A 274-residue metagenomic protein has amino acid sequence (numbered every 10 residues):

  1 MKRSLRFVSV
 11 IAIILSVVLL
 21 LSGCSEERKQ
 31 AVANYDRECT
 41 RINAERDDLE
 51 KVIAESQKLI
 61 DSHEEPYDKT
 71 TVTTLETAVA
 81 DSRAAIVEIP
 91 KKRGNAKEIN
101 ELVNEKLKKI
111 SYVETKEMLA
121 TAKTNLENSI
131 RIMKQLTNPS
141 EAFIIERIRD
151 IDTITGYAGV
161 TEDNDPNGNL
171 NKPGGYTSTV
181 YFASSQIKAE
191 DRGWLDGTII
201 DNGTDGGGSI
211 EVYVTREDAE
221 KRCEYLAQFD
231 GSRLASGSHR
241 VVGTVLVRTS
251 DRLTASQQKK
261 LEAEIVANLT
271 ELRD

Functional and structural regions predicted by a protein language model:
M1-I11: Bacterial N-terminal signal peptides that target proteins for export
L20-G23: C-terminal motif of bacterial Sec signal peptides marking the signal peptidase cleavage site
E27-P90: Amphipathic, heptad-repeat alpha-helical segments
K51, K58, T124-I187, K259-D274: N-terminal "mature-domain start" segment
S82, D150-S232: Short, solvent-exposed recognition patches
P90-T137: Repeat-associated, polar segments at repeat-unit boundaries in modular proteins
I132-N138, G207-V212, L246-L253: Second-shell loop/turn segments in exported
D201, C223-D274: A short, solvent-exposed beta-edge/loop patch
